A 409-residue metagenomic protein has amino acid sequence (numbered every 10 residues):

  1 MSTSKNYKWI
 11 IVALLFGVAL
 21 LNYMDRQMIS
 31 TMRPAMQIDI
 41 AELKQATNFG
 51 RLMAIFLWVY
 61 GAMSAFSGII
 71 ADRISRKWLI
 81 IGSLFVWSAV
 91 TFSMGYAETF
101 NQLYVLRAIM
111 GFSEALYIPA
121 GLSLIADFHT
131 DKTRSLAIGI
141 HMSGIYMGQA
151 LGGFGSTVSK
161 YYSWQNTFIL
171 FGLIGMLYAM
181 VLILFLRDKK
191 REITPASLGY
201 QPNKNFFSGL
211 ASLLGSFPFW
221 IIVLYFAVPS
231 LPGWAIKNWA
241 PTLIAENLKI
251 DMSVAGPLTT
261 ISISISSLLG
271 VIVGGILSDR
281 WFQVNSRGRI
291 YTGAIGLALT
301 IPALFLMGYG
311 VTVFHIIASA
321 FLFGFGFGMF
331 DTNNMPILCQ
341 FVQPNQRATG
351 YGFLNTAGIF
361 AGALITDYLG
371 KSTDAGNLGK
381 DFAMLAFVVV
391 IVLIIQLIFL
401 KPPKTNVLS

Functional and structural regions predicted by a protein language model:
S2-S4, K190-I222, N247: Juxtamembrane intracellular "pre-TM" segments in multi-pass secondary transporters
I10-E42, I236-P241: Extracytoplasmic
I29-S30, S216-I272, D331, M335 (+1 more regions): Extracytoplasmic gate region of multi-pass secondary transporters
M32-A62: Extracellular/periplasmic helix-loop-helix junction of adjacent transmembrane segments in MFS-like secondary
A62-E98: Conserved MFS/SLC helix-loop-helix module at the cytosolic interface between two early adjacent transmembrane helices
S75, Y96-Q102, T130, G310-V311: Helix-breaking motifs and short loop linkers at transmembrane-helix boundaries and internal kinks in secondary membrane
L106-G144: Cytoplasmic helix-loop-helix junction between adjacent transmembrane helices in 12-TM secondary transporters
H141, I145-K189: Helix-loop-helix hairpin linking two adjacent transmembrane segments in secondary transporters
